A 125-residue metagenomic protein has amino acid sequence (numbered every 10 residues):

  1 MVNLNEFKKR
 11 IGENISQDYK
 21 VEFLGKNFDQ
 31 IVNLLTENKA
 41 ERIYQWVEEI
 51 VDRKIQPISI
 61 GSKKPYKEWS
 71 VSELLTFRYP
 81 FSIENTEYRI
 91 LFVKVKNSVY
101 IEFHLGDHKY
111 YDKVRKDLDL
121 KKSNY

Functional and structural regions predicted by a protein language model:
M1-R10, R78-Y125: Enriched for short, Lys/Arg-rich terminal
M1-V51: Arg/Lys-rich, positively charged N-terminal/basic patches that mediate binding to nucleic acids
E13-I15, W69-E73, E84, V93-K94: A generic structural signal for short, solvent-exposed coil/turn residues that cap or connect secondary-structure
G25, T36, K54-Q56, K67 (+1 more regions): General structural signal for secondary-structure boundaries
V51-S82: A short, surface-exposed loop/turn module that caps and links secondary-structure elements
